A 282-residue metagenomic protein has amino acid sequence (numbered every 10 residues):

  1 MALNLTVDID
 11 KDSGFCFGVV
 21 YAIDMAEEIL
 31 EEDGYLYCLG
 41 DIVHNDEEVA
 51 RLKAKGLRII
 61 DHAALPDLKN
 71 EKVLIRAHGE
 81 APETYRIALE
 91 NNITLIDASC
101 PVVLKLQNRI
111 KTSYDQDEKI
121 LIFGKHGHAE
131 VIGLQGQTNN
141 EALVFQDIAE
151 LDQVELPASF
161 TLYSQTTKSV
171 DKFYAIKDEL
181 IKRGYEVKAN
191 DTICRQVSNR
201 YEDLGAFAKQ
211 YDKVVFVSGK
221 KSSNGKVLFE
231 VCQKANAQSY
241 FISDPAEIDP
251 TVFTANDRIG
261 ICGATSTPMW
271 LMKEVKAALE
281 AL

Functional and structural regions predicted by a protein language model:
M1-L282: The feature marks the mature, well-folded catalytic cores of soluble enzymes
